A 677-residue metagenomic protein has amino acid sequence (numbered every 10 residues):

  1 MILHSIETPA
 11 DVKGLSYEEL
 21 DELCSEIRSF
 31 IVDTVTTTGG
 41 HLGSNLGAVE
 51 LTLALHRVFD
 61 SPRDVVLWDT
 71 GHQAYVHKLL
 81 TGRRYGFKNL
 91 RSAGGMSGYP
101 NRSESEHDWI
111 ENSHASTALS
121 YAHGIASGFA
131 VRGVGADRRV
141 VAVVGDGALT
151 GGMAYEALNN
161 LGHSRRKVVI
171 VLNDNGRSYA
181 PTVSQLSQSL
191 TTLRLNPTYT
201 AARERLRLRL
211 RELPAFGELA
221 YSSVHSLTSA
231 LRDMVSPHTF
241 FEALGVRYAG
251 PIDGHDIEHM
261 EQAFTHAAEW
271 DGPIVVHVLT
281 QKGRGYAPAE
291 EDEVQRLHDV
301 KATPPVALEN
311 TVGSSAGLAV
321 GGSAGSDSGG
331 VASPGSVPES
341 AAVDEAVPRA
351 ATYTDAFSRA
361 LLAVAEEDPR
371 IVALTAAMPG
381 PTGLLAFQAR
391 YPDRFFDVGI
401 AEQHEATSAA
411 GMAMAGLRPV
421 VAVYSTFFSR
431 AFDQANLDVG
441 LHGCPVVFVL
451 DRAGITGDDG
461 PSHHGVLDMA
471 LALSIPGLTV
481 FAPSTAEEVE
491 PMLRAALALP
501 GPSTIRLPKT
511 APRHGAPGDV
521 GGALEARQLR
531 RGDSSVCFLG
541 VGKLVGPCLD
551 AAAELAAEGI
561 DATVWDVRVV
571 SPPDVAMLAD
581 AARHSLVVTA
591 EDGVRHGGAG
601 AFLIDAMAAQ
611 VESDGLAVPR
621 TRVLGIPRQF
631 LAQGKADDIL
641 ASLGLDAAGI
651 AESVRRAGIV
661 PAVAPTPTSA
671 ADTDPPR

Functional and structural regions predicted by a protein language model:
M1-L80, V246, D253-Q262, H277: N-terminal amphipathic, basic-rich helices that act as targeting or association modules
T8-K13, V32-G40, E104-E111, V246-G250 (+6 more regions): Glycine- and acidic
T38-G40, D64-L67, I110-E111, G133-G151 (+6 more regions): A short, small-residue-rich loop immediately preceding and capping a beta-strand
H41-S164, I371, L384-L385: Cofactor-binding active-site loop characterized by glycine-rich and histidine/acidic residues
N45, V143, P251, L374-A376 (+5 more regions): Structural motif
S92-Y121, V131-D137, H163-Q295, G313-G325 (+8 more regions): Thiamine diphosphate
V140, V144-A157, G383, F395 (+3 more regions): Extended, hydrophobic alpha-helical segments in both membrane/secreted and soluble proteins
H298-N310, L473-A516: Helix-enriched interaction subdomains in cytosolic or periplasmic regions, typified by TIR/SEFIR signaling/NADase cores
